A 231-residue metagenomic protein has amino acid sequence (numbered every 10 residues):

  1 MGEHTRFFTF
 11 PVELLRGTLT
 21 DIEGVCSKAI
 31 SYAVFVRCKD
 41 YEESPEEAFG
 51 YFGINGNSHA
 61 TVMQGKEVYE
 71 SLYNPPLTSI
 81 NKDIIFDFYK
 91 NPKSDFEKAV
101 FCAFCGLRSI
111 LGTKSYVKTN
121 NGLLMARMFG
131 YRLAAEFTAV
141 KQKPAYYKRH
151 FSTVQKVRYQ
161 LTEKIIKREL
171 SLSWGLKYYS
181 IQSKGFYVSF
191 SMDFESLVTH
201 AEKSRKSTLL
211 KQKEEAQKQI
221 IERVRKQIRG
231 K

Functional and structural regions predicted by a protein language model:
M1-K231: Electropositive, intrinsically flexible nucleic-acid-contacting patches
